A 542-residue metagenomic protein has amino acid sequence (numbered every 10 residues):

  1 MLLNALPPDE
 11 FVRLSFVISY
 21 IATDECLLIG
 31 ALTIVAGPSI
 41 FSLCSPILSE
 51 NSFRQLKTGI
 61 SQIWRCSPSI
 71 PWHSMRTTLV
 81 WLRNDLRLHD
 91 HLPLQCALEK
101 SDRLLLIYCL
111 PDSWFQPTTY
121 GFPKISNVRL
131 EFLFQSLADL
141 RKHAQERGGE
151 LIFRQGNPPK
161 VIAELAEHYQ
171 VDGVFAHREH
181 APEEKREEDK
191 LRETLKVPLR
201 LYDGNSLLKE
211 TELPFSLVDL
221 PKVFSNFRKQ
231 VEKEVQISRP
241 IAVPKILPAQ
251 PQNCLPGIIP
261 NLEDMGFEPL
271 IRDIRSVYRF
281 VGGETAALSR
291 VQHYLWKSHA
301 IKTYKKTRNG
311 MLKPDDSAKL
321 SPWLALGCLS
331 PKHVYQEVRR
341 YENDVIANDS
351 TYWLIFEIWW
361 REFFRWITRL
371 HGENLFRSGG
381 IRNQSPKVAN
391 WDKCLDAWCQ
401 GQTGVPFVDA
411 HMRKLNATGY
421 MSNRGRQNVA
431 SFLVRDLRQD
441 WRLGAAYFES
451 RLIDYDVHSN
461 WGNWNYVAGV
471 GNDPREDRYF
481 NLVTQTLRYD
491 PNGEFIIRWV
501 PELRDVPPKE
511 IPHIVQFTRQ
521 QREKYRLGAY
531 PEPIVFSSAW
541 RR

Functional and structural regions predicted by a protein language model:
A5, D9-V12, V17, A22-E25 (+3 more regions): Acidic, Ala/Val/Gly-enriched low-complexity intrinsically disordered segments
S42, S52, V218-G380, T486 (+2 more regions): Glycine/tryptophan-enriched, flexible segments
W72-R239, V243, S459-G462, R542: Trp/Phe/Arg-rich N-terminal binding region typifying the photolyase-homology
K313-P508: Active-site-proximal binding-pocket segments
